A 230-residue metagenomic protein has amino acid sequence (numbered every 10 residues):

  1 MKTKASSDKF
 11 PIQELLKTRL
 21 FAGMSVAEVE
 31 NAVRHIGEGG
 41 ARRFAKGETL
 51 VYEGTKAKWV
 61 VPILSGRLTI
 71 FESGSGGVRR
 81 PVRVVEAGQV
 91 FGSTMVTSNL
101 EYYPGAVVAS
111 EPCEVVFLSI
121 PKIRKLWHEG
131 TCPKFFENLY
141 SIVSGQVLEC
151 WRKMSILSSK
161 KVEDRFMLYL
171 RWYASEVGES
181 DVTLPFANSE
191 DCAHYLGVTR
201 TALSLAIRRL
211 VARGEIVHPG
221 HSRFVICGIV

Functional and structural regions predicted by a protein language model:
M1-K46, M95-S98: Cyclic nucleotide-binding regulatory module and flanking cytosolic helices
I36-G37, T55-A57: Short, small/polar residue-rich loop motifs at catalytic or cofactor-binding pockets
G47, K58-F71, A87-Q89: Glycine- and acidic-residue-biased ligand/ion/polar-headgroup-sensing regions
T49-T55: Short phosphate-coordinating micro-motif centered on Lys-Gly-acidic
P81-Y140: Cyclic-nucleotide recognition modules
T131, F135-S155: Long, low-complexity, charged/polar intrinsically disordered regions in eukaryotic proteins
R152-A174: Short alpha-helical segments that sit at the start of domains
Y169, Y173-V230: Phosphate-/nucleic-acid-contacting segments
